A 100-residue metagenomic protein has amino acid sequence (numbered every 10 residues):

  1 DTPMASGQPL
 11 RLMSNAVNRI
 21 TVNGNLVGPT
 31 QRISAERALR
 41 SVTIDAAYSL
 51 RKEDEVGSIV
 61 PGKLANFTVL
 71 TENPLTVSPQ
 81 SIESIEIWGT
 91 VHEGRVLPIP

Functional and structural regions predicted by a protein language model:
D1-T76, Q80, I85-E93: His/Asp/Glu-enriched, well-ordered alpha-helical/loop segment that forms or immediately abuts the divalent-metal
